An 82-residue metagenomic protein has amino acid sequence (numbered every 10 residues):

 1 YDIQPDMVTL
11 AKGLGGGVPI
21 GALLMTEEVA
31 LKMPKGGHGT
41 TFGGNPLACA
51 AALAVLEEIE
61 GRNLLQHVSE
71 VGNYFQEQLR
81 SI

Functional and structural regions predicted by a protein language model:
Y1-I82: Conserved N-terminal phosphate-binding loop of PLP-dependent enzymes in the Aspartate aminotransferase
